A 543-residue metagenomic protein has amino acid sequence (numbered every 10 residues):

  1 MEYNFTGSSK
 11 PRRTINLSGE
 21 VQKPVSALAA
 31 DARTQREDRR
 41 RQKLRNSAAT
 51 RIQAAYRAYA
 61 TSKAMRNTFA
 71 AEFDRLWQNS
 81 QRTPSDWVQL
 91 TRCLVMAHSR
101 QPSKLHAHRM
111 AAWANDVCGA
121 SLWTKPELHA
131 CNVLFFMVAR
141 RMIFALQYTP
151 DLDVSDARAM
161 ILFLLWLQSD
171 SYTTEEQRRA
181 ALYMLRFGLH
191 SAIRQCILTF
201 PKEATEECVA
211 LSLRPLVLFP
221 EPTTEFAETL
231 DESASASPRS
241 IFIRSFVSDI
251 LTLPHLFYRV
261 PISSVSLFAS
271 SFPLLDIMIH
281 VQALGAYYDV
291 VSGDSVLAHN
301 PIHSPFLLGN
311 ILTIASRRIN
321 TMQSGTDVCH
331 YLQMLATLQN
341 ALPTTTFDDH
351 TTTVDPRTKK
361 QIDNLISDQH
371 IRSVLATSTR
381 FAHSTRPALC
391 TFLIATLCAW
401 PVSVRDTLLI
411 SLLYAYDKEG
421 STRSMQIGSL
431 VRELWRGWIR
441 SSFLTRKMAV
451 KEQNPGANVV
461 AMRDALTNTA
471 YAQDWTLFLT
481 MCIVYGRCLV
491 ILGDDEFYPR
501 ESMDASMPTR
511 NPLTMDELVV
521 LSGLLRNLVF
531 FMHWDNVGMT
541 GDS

Functional and structural regions predicted by a protein language model:
E2-N4: Context-dependent free N-terminus signature
P11-W87: Calmodulin-binding IQ motif alpha-helix
S80-S543: Eukaryotic non-catalytic interaction scaffolds in large regulatory proteins
